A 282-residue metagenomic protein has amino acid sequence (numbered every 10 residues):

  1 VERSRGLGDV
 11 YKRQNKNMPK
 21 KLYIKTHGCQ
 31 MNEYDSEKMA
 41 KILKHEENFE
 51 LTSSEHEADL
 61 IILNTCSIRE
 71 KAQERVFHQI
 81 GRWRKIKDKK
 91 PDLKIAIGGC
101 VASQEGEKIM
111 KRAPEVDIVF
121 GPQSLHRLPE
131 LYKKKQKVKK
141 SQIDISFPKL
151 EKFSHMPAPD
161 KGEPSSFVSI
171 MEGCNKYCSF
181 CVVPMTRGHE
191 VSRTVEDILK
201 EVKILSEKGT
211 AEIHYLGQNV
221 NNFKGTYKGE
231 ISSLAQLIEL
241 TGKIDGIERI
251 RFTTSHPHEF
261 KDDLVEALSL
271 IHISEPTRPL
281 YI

Functional and structural regions predicted by a protein language model:
V1-Q14, I271-I282: Single conserved hydrophobic/aromatic residue that forms the stacking wall/gate of nucleotide- or nucleobase-binding
S4, S36, S67, T254-S255: Short linear Ser/Thr-Pro motifs
G8, A102-S103, L125-H126, N175 (+4 more regions): Alpha-helix N-cap/helix-start and coil->helix boundary motif
R13-N222: Proteins enriched for Cys/Gly/acidic motifs involved in redox and nucleic-acid/cofactor modification
K94-A96, Q104, E207-S274: Conserved SAM/AdoMet-binding glycine-rich loop
Y132, V182, Y227, L264 (+1 more regions): Short, flexible helix/strand-to-coil boundary loops that buttress conserved ligand/catalytic motifs in alpha/beta
